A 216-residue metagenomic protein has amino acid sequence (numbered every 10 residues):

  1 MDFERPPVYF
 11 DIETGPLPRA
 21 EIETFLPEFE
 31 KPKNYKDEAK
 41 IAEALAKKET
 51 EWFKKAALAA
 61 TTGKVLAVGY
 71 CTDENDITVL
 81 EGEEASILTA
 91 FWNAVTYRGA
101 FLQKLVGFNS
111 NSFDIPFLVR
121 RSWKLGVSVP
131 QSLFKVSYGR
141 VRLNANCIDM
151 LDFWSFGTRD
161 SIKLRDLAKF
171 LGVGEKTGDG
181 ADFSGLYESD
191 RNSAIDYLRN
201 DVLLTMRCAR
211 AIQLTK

Functional and structural regions predicted by a protein language model:
D2-R120: Conserved non-catalytic scaffold segment of RNase H-like nuclease domains
E4-R5, G63-D76, L80-G82, G99-D196 (+1 more regions): Metal-dependent phosphoesterase core characteristic of DEDDh/y 3'-5' exonuclease domains
